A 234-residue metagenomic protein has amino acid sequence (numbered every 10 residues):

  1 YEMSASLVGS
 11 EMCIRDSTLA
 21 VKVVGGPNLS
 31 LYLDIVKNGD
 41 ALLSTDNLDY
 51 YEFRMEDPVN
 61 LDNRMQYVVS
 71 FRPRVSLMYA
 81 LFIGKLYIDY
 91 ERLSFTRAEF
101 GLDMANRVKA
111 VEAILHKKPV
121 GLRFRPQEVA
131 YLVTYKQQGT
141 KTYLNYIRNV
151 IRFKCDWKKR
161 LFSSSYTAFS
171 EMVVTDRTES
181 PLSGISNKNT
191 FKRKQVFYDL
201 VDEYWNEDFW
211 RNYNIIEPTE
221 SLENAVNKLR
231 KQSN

Functional and structural regions predicted by a protein language model:
Y1-I14: Short, small-residue-biased leader/transition segments that mark boundaries at the very start of proteins
M3, L19-A20, M78: N-terminal hydrophobic or amphipathic segments with adjacent small-residue motifs that include Sec signal peptides
R15-G25: Bulky hydrophobic/aromatic content
G26-P58: Edge strands and adjacent loops of beta-rich recognition modules
D40-L42, F53-E56, R64-L182: Gly/Pro-enriched, hydrophobic low-complexity segments that function as extracytoplasmic propeptides/linkers
A168-N234: Gram-negative outer-membrane assembly/targeting C-terminal domains
